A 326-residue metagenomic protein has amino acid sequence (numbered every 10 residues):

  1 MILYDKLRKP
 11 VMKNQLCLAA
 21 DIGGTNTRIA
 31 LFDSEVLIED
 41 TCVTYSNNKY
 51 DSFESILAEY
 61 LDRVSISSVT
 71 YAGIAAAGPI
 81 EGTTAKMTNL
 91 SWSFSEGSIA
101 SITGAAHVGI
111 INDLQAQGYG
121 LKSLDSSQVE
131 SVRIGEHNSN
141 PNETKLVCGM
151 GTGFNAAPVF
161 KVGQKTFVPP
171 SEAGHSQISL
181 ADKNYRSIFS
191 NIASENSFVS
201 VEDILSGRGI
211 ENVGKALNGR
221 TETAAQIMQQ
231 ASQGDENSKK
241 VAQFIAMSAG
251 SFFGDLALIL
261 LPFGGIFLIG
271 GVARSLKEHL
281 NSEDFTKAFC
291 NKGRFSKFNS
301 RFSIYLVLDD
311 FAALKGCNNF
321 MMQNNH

Functional and structural regions predicted by a protein language model:
M1-S65, K183-H326: ATP-binding/phosphotransfer module of carbohydrate and carboxylate kinases, centering on a glycine-rich
I2-M12, I110-K145: Conserved phosphate-binding catalytic cores of ATP/NTP-utilizing and phosphoryl-transfer enzymes
C17-D21, V69-G73, G109, K145-G149 (+1 more regions): Short glycine-aspartate micro-motif
T27, P79-E81, G153-A157, N212 (+1 more regions): Short, acidic Gly/Pro/Ser/Thr-rich loop/turn segments
S65-I110, Q115-Q128, S275-E278: Short beta-strand-loop/turn "lid" adjacent to the catalytic site in phosphate-handling enzymes
A72-G78, M150-T152, F263-R274: Glycine-rich beta-strand-to-loop/alpha-helix junction loops that act as flexible
N89-L90, G109-Q115, E136-N138, V147-M150 (+1 more regions): Active-site nucleophile and cofactor-binding loops and adjacent substrate-binding regions of central metabolic enzymes
Q128, I134, N138-S200, F285-C290 (+1 more regions): Glycine-rich phosphate-binding loop of actin/hexokinase-like ATP-binding domains
